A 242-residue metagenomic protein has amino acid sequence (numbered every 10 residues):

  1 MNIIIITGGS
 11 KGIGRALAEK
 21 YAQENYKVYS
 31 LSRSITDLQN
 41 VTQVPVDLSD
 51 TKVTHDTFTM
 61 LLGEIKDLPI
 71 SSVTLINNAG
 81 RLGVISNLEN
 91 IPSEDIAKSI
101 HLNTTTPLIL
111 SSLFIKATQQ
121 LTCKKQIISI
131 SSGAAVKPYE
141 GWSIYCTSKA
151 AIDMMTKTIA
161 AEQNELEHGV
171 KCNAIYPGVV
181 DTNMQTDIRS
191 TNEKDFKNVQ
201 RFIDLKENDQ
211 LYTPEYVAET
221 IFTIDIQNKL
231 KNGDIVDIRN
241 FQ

Functional and structural regions predicted by a protein language model:
S10, A18: N-terminal Rossmann NAD(P)H-binding glycine-rich loop of SDR-like oxidoreductase domains
E24-Q39: Conserved glycine-rich Rossmann-like NAD(P)H-binding loop of the short-chain dehydrogenase/reductase
L38-K52: Rossmann-fold cofactor-recognition segment
S71, R81-A97, K116, G141: Conserved mid-core segment of classical short-chain dehydrogenase/reductases
S111, S148: Active-site helix of classical SDR
S132: Residue(s) in the substrate-gating loop at a strand-loop-helix junction that position the organic substrate next
A174, N192-Q242: C-terminal helical subdomain
